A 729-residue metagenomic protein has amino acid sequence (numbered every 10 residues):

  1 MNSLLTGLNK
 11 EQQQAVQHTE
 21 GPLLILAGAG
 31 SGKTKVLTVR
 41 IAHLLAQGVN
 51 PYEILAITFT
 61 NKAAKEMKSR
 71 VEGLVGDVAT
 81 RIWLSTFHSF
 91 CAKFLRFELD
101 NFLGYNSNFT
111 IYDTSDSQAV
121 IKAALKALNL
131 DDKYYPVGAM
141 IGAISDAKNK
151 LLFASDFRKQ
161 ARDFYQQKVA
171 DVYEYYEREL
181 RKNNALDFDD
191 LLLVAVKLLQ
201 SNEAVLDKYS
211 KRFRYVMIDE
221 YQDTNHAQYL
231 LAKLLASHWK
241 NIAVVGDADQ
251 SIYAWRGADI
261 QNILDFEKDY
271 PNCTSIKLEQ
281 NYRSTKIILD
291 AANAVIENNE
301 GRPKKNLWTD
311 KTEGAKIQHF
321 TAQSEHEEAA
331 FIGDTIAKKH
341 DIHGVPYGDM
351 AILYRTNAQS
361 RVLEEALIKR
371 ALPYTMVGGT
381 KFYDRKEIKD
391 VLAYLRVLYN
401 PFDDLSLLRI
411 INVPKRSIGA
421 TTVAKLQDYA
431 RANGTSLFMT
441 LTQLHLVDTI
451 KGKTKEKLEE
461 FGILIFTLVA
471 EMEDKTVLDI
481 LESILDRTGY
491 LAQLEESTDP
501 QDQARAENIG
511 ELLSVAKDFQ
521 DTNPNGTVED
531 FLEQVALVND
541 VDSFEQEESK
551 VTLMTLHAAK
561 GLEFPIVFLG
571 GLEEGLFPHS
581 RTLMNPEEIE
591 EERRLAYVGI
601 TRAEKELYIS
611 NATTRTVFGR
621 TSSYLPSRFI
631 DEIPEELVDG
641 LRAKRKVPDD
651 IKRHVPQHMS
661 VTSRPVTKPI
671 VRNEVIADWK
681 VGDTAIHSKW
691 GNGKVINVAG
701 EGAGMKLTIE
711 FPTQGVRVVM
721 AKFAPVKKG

Functional and structural regions predicted by a protein language model:
M1, I633-K689, K694-A699, A703-K706 (+3 more regions): Acidic, low-complexity intrinsically disordered tails
M1-S107, I111, Q118, N183 (+3 more regions): P-loop NTPase Walker
T6-Q17, G21-I25, V36, L55-A56 (+6 more regions): Conserved helicase NTPase motor core
N9, I57, T110-T114, L130-G138 (+14 more regions): Conserved phosphate/pyrophosphate-binding and hydrolysis machinery centered on Walker-type P-loop NTPases, extending
T19, A79-I82, N101-D190, F213 (+3 more regions): ATP-hydrolysis module of ASCE/P-loop NTPase motor domains, specifically the Walker B Asp-Glu catalytic pair
G21, V49-E53, V78-R81, H238-N241 (+9 more regions): Short glycine-/polar-rich loops that comprise or flank the Walker A/P-loop and associated switch/sensor motifs
A29-L37, P271-T274, Q280-P373, R396-N400 (+4 more regions): Helicase P-loop NTPase motor core
K159-R162, P346, S360-L372, R385 (+2 more regions): Conserved helicase C-terminal RecA-like lobe
